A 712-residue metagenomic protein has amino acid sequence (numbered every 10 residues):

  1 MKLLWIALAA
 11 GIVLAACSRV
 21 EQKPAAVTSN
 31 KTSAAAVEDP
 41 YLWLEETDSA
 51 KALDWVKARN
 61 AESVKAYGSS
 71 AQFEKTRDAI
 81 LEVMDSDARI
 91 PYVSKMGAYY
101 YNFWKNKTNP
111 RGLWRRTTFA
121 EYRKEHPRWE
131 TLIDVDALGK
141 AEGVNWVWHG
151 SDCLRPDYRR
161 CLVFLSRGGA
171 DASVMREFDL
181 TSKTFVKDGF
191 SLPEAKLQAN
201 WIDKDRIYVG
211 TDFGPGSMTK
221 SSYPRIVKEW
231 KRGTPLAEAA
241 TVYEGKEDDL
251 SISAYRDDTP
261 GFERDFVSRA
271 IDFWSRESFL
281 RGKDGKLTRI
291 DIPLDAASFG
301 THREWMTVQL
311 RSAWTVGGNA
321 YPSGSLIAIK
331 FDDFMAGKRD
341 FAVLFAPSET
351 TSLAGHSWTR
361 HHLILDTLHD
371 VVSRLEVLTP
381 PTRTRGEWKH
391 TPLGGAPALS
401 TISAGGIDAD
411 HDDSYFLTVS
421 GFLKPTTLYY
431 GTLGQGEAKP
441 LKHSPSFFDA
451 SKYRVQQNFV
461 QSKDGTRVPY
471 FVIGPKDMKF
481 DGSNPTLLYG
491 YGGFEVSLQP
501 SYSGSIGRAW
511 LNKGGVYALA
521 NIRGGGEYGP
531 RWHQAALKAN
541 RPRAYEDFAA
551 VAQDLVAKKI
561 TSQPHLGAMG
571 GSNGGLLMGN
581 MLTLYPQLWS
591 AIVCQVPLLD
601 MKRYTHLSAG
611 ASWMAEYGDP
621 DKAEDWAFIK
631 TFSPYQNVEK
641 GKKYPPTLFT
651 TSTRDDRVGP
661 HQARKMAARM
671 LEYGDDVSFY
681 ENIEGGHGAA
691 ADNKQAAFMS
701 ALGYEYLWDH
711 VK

Functional and structural regions predicted by a protein language model:
M1-L4, K712: Positively charged n-region of N-terminal signal peptides that target proteins for export
I6-G11, A16-S414, T418-T426, Y430-Q435 (+5 more regions): Beta-propeller folds
E121-E125, G168-A170, L180-T184, I202 (+11 more regions): Secondary-structure transition/capping motifs at alpha-helix termini and the adjoining loop/turn into the next element
D136-D157, F164-A172, T181-G189, A396 (+6 more regions): Cap/lid segment of the alpha/beta-hydrolase catalytic domain
N200, Y208, D265-F266, F279-L280 (+18 more regions): Structured core elements
S221, S357, A409, D464 (+3 more regions): Short, flexible hinge/linker loops that cap or flank conserved catalytic cores
I506, N512-K513, L519-K712: Active-site-proximal cap/loop segments of hydrolase catalytic domains
